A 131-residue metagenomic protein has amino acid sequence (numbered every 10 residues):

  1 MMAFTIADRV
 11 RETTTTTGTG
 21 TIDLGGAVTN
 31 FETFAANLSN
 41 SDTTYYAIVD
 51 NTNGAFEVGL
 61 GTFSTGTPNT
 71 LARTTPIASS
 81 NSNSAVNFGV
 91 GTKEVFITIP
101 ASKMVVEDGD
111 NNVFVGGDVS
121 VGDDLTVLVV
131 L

Functional and structural regions predicted by a protein language model:
M1-K103: N-terminal assembly/attachment segments of tailed bacteriophage virion structural proteins
V10, K103-V121, L125-V127, L131: Low-complexity, small-hydrophobic/phenylalanine-enriched stretches that adopt extended beta/coil conformations used
